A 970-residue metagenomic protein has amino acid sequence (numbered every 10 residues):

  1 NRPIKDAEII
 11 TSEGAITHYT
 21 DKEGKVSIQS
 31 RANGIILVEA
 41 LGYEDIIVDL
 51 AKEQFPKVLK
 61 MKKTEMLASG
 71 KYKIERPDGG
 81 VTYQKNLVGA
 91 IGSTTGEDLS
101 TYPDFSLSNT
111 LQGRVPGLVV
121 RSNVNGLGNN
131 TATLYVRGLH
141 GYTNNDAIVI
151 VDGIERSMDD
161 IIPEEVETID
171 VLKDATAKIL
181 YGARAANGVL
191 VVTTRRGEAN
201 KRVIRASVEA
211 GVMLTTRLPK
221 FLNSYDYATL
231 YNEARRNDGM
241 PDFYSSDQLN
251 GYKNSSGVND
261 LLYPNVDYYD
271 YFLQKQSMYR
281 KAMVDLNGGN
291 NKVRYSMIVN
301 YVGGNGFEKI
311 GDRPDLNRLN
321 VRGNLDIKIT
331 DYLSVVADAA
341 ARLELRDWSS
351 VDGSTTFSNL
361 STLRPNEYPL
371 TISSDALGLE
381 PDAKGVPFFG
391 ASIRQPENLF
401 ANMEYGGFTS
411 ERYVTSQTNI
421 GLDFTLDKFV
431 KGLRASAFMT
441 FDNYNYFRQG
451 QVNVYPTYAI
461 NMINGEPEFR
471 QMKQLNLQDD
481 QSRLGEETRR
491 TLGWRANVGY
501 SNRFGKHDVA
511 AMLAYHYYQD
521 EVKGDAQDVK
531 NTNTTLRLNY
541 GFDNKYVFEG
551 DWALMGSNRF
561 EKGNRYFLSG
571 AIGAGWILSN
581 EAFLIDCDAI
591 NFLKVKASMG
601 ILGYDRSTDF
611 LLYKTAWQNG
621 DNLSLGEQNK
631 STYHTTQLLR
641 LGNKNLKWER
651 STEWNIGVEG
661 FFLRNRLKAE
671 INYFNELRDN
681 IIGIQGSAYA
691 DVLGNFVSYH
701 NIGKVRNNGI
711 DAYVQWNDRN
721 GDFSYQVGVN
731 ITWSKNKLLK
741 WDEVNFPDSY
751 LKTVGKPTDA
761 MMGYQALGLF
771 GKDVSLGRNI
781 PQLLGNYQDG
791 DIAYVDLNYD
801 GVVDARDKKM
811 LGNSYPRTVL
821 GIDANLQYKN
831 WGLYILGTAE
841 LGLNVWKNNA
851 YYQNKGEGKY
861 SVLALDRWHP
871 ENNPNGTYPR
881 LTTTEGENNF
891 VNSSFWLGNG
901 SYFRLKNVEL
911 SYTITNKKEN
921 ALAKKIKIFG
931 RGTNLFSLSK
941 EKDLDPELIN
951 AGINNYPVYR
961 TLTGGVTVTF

Functional and structural regions predicted by a protein language model:
N1, E13-A15, G42, G138 (+7 more regions): Residue-level detection of beta-strand-connecting loop/turn positions
N1-V321, S334-V336: Short, small/polar-rich motifs associated with maturation and membrane association, primarily at protein termini
L127-N130, I572, V845: Beta-rich nucleic-acid/ligand-interaction surfaces
L172-A175, R184-G188, Q276-M278, D315-N320 (+7 more regions): Short, glycine/acidic-rich beta->alpha junctions
T216-L249, R342-A391, N445-P467, L593-L625 (+4 more regions): A surface-exposed, glycine/aromatic-enriched loop/edge motif typical of exported proteins
N324-L333, D338-L343, D352, L377-P381 (+4 more regions): Extracellular/periplasmic, surface-exposed regions of secreted and cell-surface proteins
I460, L625, N629-L639, L677-K704 (+3 more regions): Surface-exposed, extracytoplasmic segments of Gram-negative outer-membrane nutrient-acquisition systems
